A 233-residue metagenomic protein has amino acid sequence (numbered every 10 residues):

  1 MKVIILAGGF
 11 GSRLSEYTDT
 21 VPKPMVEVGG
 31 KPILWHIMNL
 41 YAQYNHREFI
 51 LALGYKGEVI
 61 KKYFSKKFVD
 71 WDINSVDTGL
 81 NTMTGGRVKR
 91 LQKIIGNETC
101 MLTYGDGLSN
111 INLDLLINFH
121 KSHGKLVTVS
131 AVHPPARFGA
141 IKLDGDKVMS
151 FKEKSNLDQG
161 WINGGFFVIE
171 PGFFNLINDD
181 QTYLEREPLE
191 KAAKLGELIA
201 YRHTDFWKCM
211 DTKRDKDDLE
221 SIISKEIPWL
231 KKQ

Functional and structural regions predicted by a protein language model:
M1-D19: N-terminal nucleotide-binding beta1-loop-alpha1 segment
K2-I5, E27, K31-Y104, L113-L115 (+2 more regions): Conserved N-terminal catalytic core of the sugar/cofactor nucleotidyltransferase
F10, G105-G107: Active-site metal-binding loops of divalent metal-dependent hydrolases
S15, K23-V26: Pre-signature/interface helix of ABC/ABC-like ATPase nucleotide-binding domains
Y55, T128-K142: Short beta-strand-to-loop element that shapes/binds the nucleotide-sugar donor at the catalytic cleft/hinge
C100-M101, L108, D114-K121, H133-A136 (+1 more regions): Catalytic-core segments of class I nucleotidyltransferases/pyrophosphorylases that form NMP-activated intermediates
